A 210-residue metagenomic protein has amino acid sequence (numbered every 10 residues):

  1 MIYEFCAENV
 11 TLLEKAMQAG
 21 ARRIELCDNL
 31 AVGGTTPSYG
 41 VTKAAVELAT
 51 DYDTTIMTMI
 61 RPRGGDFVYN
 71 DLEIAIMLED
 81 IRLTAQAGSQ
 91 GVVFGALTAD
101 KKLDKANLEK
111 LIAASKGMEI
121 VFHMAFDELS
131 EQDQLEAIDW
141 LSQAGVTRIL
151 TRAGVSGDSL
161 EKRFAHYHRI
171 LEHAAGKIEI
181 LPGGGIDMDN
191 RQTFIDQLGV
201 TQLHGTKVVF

Functional and structural regions predicted by a protein language model:
M1-A31: N-terminal entry module detector
Y3-A7, I24-L26, T54-I60, V92-F94 (+4 more regions): Hydrophobic faces of well-ordered beta-strands that scaffold small-molecule active sites in alpha/beta enzyme cores
E8-A19, G65-L83, D127-A144, A165-P182 (+1 more regions): Catalytic cores of alpha/beta
V10-E14, L30-T55, D71-I74, L97-K116 (+4 more regions): Active-site-adjacent beta->alpha loops and helix N-cap segments on the catalytic face of soluble alpha/beta enzymes
G20-R22, T50-Y52, S115-E119, G145 (+2 more regions): Short glycine/proline-enriched coil/turn segments at helix->beta-strand junctions
A21-G34, L83-D100, A144-S159, I186 (+1 more regions): Glycine-rich phosphate-binding active-site loops on the catalytic face of alpha/beta enzymes
R63-G64, T98: Short, glycine/serine-rich, charged loops/turns that create anion-binding and catalytic segments at active sites
I74-G88, V92-T98, K102-A114, F122 (+2 more regions): Active-site acidic/histidine proton-transfer and metal-coordination neighborhood in alpha/beta enzyme cores
